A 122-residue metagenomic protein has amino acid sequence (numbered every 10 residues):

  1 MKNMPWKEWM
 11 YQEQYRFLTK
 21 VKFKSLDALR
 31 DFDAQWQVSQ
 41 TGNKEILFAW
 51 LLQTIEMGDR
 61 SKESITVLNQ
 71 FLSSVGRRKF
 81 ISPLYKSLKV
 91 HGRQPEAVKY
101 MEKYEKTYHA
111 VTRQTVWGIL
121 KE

Functional and structural regions predicted by a protein language model:
M1-E122: Long, ordered, helix-rich scaffold segments
